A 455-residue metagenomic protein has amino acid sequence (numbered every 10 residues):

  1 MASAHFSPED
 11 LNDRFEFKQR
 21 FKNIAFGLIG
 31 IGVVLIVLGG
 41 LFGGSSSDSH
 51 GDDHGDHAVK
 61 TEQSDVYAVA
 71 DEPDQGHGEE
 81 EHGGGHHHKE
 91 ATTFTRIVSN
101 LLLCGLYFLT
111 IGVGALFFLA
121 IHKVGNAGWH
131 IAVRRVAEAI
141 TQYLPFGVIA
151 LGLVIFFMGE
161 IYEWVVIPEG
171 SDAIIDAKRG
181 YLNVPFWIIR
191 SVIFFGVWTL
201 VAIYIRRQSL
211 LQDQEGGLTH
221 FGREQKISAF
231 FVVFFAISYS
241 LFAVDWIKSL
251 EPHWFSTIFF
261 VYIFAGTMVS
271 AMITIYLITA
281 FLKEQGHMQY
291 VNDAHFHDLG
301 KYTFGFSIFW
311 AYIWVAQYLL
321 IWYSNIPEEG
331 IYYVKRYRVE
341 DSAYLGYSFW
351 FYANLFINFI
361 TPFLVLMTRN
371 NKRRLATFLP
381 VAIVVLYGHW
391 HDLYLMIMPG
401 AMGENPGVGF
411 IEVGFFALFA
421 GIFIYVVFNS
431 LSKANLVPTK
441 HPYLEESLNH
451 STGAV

Functional and structural regions predicted by a protein language model:
S7, E72-D74, S171, E340-D341 (+1 more regions): TerminUS-proximal long segments
D13-G30, S99, L103, I131-I149 (+5 more regions): Alpha-helical transmembrane segments and their helix-start/interface "positive-inside/aromatic belt" motifs in integral
K22-A25, I31-L35, A70, D74-H87 (+3 more regions): Long, contiguous internal "core" modules enriched in hydrophobic/ aromatic residues
G30-V37, T141-G159, G305-W314, P380-V385: Hydrophobic alpha-helical membrane-insertion segments
F42-D56, G105-Q214, F231: Transmembrane-helix bundle segments that line or gate the permeation/cavity pathway in multi-pass membrane proteins
F42-I97: Low-complexity, proline/glycine-enriched hydrophobic segments characteristic of transmembrane helices
S99-L103, V133-R135, E251-F264, M402-G414: Non-cytosolic membrane-interface motifs at loop->transmembrane helix junctions
G112-F117, I149-A150, S191-I203, A265-A280 (+2 more regions): Hydrophobic cores of alpha-helical transmembrane segments in multi-pass inner/ER membrane proteins, independent
